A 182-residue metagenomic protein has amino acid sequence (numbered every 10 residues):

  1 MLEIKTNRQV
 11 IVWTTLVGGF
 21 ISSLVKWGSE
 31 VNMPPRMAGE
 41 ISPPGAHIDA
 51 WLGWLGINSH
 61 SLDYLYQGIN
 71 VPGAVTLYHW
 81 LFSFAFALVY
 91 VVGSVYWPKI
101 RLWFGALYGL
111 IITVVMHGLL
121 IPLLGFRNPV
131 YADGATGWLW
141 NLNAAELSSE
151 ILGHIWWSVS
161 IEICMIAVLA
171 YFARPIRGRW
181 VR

Functional and structural regions predicted by a protein language model:
L2, T6-I41: N-terminal signal-anchor transmembrane alpha helix
G18-E30, F82, F86, Y90 (+4 more regions): Alpha-helical transmembrane segments of multipass membrane proteins
P35, G39-I69, P129, D133-N143: Extracytosolic (periplasmic/ER-lumenal) interhelical loops and adjacent juxtamembrane/interface segments of multi-pass
I57-H79, A144-I163: Hydrophobic alpha-helical transmembrane segments
P72-S94: Hydrophobic alpha-helical transmembrane segments
G93-L102, R174-R179: Membrane interface segments of multi-pass transport proteins and intramembrane proteases
Y96-V115: Internal alpha-helical transmembrane segments of multi-pass membrane proteins
H117-W180: Alpha-helical transmembrane segments of multi-pass integral membrane proteins, characterized by long hydrophobic
